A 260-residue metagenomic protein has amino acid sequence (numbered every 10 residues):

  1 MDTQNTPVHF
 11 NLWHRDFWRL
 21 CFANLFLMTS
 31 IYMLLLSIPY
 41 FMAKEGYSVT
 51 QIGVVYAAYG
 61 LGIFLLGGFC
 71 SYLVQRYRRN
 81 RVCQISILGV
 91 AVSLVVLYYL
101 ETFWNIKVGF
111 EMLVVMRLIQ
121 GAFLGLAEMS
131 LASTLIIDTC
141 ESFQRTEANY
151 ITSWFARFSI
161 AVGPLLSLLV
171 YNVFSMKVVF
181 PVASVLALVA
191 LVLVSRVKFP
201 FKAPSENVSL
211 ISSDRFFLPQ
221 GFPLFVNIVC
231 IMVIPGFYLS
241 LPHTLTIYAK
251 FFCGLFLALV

Functional and structural regions predicted by a protein language model:
D2-H14, F199-V226: Juxtamembrane intracellular "pre-TM" segments in multi-pass secondary transporters
P7-G60, P223, N227, M232-A249 (+1 more regions): Helix-loop boundary and gating motifs at the non-cytosolic
L25, V108-A127, V229: Hydrophobic core of transmembrane alpha-helices in multi-pass small-molecule transporters, especially MFS/SLC-type
G60-G68, I160-A161: Residue-level signature of mid-helix packing/kink "hotspots" within the transmembrane helices of 12-pass Major
L66-R79, Y171, V260: Helix-to-loop junctions at the C-terminal end of transmembrane segments in multipass secondary transporters
L88-K107: C-terminal ends and interior cores of transmembrane alpha-helices in multi-pass membrane transporters/permeases
M116-A156: Cytoplasmic helix-loop-helix junction between adjacent transmembrane helices in 12-TM secondary transporters
S184-A203: C-terminal membrane-cytosol helix-exit motif in multi-pass small-molecule transporters
